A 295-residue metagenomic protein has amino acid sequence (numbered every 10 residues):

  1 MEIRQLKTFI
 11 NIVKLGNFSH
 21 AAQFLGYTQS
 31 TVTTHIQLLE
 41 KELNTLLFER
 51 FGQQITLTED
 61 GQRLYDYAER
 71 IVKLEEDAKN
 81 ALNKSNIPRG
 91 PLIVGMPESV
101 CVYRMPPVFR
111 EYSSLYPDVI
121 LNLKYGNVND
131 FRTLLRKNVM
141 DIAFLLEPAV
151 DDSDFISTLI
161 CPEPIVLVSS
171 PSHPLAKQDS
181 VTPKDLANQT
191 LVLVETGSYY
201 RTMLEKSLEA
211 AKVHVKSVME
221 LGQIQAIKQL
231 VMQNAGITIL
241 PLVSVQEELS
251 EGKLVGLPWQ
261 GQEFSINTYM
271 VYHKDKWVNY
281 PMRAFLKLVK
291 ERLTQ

Functional and structural regions predicted by a protein language model:
N11-T28: Short helix-boundary/capping micro-motifs
E40-L57: A short LG(V/I)-centered, amphipathic sequence patch enriched for acidic residue(s) preceding the LG motif
R89-D151: Central regulatory/effector-binding core of bacterial HTH transcription factors
R104, V255-Q295: A late-sequence structural motif
N127-R132, R136-M140, L146, Y200-V255: Hydrophobic hinge/microswitch elements
D152-T158, P162-E163, A226-K274: Beta-alpha-beta core module
D154-I165, S169-L191: Flexible hinge/capping segments at coil-to-helix
A176, T190-A211, V278-M282, L286: Secondary-structure junction motif
